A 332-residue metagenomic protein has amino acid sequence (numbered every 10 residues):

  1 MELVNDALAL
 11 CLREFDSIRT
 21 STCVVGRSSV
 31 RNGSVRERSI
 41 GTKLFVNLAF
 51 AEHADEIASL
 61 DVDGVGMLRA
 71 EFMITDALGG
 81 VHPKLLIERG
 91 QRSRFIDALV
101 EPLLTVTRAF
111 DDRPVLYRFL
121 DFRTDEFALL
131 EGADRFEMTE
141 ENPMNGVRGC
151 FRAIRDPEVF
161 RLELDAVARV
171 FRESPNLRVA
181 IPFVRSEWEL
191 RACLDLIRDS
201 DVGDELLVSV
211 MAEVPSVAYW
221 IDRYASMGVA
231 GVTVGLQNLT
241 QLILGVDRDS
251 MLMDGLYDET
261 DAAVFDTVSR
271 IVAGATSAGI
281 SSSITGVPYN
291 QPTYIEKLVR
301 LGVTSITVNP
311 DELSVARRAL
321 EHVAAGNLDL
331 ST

Functional and structural regions predicted by a protein language model:
M1-A9, R13: Structured functional modules or segments
D6-A7, S17, R135, P143: Short linear motifs in intrinsically disordered/low-complexity regions
L12-E37: Phosphate/diphosphate-binding glycine-rich loops and adjacent basic-rich segments that engage nucleotide
S29-T332: Conserved alpha/beta-domain cores
